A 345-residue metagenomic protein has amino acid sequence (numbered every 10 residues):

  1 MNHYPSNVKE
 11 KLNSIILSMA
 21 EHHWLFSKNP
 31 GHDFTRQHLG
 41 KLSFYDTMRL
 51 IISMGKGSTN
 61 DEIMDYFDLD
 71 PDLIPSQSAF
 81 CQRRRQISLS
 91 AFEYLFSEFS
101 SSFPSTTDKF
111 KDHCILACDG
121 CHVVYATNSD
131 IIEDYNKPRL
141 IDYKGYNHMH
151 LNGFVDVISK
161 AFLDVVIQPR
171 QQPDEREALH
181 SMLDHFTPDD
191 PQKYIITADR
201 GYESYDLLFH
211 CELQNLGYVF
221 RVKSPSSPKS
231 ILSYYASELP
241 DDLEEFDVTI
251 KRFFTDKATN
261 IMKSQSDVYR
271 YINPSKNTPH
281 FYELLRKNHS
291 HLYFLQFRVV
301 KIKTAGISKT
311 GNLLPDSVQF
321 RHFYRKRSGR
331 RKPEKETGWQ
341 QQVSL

Functional and structural regions predicted by a protein language model:
M1-G57, D65-Y66, I74-P75, A79-I87 (+5 more regions): Single, function-defining residue in the core of a domain
D61: Polyanion/phosphate-binding surface patch
A91-S102, T106: Short Lys/Arg-enriched helix C-cap and helix-to-coil transition segments that create basic nucleic-acid-contact patches
S105-F110, Y125: Long amphipathic N-terminal alpha/beta scaffold segment
C114-L116: Conserved beta-strand elements of the Class I
E133-P138, H280-F281: Short Pro/Gly-enriched beta-strand edge/turn motifs at strand-loop
K137-G145: An active-site-proximal beta-strand-loop segment
